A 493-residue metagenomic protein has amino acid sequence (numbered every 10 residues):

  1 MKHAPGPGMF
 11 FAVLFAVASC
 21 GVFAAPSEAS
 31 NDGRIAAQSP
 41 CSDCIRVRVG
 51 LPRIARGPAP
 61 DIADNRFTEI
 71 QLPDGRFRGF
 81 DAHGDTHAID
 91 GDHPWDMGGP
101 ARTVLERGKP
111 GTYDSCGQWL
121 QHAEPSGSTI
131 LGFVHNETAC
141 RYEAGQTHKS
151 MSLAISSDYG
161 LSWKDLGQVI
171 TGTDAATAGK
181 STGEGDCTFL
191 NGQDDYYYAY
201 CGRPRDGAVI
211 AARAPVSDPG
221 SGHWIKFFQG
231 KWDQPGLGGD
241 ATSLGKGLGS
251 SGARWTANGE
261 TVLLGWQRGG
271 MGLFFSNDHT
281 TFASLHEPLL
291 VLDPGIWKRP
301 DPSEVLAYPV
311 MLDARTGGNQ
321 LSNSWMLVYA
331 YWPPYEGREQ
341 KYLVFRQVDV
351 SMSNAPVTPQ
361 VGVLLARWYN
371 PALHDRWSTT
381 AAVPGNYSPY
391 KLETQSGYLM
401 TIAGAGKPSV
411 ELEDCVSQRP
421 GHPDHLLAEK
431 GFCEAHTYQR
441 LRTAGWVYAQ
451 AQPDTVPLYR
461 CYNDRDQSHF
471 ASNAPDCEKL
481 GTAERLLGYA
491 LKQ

Functional and structural regions predicted by a protein language model:
M1-F11: Bacterial N-terminal signal peptides that target proteins for export
F10-G21: Bacterial N-terminal signal peptides
G21, S42-I45, G117, R141 (+6 more regions): Secreted/luminal cysteine- and crosslink-motif detector
P26-C116, P125-A178, Q193-G249, W255-D301 (+1 more regions): Beta-rich carbohydrate-recognition and catalytic domains
R66-E69, L120-H122, D186-T188, S250-G252 (+1 more regions): Conserved beta-strand position repeated once per blade in WD40 beta-propeller domains
G179-G183: Acidic/His-rich structured neighborhood in mature extracellular/periplasmic domains
V305-T316: A short, acidic, amphipathic alpha-helical segment used as a generic capping/interface helix at domain edges
T358-Q493: Extracellular glycan-binding segments that recognize GlcNAc-based cell-wall polysaccharides
